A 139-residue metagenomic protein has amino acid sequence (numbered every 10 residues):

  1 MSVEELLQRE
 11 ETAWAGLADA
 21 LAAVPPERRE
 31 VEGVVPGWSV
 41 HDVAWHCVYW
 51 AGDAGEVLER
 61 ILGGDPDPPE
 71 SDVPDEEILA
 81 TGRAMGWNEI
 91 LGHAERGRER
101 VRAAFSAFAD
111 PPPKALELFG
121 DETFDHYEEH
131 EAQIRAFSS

Functional and structural regions predicted by a protein language model:
M1-E5, D53-R100, S139: Short, helix-capping/interhelical loops that line the mouth of catalytic, cofactor-, or ligand-binding pockets
M1-P26, Y49-E59: Alpha-helical bundle segments that constitute or directly flank the non-heme di-iron/ferroxidase center
V3-E10, V40, W87-A94, G120-T123 (+1 more regions): Hydrophobic packing residues in well-ordered alpha-helices of helical domains and bundles
V24, I61, F105-F108: Secondary-structure edge/capping motif, primarily at the C-terminal ends of alpha-helices and the immediately following
E30-V73, D110-S139: Short, contiguous alpha-helical
R96, A107-D110: Surface-exposed, polar/charged faces of alpha-helical domains in mature secreted/periplasmic/lumenal proteins
R100-A104, P112-A115: Charged, gly/pro-rich active-site loop segments
